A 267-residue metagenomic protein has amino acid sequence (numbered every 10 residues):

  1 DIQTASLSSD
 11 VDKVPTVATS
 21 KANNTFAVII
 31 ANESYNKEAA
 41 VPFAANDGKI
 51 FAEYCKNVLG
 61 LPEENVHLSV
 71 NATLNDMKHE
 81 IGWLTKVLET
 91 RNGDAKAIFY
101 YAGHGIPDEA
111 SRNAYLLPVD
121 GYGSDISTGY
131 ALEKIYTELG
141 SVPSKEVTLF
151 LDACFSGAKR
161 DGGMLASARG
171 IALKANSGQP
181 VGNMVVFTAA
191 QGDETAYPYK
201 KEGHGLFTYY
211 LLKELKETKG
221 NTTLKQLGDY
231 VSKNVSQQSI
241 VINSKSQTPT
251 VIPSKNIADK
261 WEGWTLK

Functional and structural regions predicted by a protein language model:
D1-K267: Cysteine endopeptidase catalytic domains of the caspase/legumain-like
